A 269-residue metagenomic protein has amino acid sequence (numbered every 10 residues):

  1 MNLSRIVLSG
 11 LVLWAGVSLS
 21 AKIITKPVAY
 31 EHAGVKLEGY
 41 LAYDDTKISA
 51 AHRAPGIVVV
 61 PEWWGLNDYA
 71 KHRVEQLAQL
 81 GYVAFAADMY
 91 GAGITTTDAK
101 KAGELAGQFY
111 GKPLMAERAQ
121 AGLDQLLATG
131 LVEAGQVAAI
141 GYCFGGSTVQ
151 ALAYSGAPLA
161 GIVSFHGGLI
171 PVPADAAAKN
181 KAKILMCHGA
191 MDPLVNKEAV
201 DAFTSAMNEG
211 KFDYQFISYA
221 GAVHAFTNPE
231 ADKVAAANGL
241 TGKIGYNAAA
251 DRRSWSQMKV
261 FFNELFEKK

Functional and structural regions predicted by a protein language model:
P27-G130, P229-I244: Serine-hydrolase catalytic machinery in alpha/beta-hydrolase-like enzymes
R73, N196-A206: Short alpha-helix in the alpha/beta-hydrolase fold that links the catalytic acid
L131-Y142: Alpha/beta-hydrolase fold nucleophile elbow
A139-G141, F165, C187: Short beta-strand immediately N-terminal to the catalytic nucleophile in serine-hydrolase-like folds
G141-G145, V149: Gly/Ala-rich beta-loop-alpha elbow adjacent to hydrolase catalytic centers
P158-G168: A conserved short beta-strand
M186-H188, D192: Short beta-strand/loop motif that positions the catalytic acidic residue of the alpha/beta-hydrolase fold
N208, D213-K269: C-terminal catalytic histidine-bearing segment of alpha/beta-hydrolase fold enzymes
